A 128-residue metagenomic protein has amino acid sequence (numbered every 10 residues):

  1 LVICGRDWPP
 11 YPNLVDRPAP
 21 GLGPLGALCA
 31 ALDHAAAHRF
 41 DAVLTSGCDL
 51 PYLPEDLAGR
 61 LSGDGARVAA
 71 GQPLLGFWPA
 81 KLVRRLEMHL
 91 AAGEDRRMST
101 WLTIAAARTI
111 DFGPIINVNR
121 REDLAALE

Functional and structural regions predicted by a protein language model:
L1-R96, T100-I115, R121-E122: Nucleotide and nucleotide-moiety/phosphate-recognizing core
